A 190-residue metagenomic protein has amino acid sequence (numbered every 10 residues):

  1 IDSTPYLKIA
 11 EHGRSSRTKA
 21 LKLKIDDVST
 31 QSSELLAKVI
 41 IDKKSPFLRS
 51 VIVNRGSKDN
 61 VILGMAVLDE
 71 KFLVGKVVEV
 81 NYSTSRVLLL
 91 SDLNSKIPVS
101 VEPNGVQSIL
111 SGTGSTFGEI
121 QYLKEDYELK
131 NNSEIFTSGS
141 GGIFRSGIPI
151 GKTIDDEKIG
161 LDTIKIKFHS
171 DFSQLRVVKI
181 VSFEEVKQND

Functional and structural regions predicted by a protein language model:
I1-D190: Extracytoplasmic/periplasmic terminal helices and flexible tails
